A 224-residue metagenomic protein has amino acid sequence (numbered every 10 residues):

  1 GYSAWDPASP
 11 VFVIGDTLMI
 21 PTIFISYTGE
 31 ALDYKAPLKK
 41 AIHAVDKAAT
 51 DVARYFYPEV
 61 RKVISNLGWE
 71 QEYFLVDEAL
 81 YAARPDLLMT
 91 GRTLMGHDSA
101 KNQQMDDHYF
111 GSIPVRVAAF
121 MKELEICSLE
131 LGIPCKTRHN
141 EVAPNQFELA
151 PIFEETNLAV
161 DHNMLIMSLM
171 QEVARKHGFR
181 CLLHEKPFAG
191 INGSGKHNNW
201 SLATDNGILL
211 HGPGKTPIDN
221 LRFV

Functional and structural regions predicted by a protein language model:
G1-L183, F188-V224: Glycine-rich, acidic/polar active-site loops that bind/position phosphate-bearing ligands
